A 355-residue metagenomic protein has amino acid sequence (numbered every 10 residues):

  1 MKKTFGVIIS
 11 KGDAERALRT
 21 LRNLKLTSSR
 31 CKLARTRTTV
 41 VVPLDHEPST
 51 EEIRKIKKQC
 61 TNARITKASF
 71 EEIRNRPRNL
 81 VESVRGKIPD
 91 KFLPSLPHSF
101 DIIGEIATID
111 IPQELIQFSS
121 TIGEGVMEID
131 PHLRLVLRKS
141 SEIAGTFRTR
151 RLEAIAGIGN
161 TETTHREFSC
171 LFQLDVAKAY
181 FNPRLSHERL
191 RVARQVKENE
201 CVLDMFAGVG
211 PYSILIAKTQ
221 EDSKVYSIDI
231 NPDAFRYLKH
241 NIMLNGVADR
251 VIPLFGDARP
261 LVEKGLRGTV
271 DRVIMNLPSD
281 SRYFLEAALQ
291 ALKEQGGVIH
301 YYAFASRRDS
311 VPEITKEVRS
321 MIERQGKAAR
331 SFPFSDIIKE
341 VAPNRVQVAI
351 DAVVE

Functional and structural regions predicted by a protein language model:
M1-E355: SAM-dependent transferase fold signal centered on methyltransferase-like domains, encompassing both Class I
